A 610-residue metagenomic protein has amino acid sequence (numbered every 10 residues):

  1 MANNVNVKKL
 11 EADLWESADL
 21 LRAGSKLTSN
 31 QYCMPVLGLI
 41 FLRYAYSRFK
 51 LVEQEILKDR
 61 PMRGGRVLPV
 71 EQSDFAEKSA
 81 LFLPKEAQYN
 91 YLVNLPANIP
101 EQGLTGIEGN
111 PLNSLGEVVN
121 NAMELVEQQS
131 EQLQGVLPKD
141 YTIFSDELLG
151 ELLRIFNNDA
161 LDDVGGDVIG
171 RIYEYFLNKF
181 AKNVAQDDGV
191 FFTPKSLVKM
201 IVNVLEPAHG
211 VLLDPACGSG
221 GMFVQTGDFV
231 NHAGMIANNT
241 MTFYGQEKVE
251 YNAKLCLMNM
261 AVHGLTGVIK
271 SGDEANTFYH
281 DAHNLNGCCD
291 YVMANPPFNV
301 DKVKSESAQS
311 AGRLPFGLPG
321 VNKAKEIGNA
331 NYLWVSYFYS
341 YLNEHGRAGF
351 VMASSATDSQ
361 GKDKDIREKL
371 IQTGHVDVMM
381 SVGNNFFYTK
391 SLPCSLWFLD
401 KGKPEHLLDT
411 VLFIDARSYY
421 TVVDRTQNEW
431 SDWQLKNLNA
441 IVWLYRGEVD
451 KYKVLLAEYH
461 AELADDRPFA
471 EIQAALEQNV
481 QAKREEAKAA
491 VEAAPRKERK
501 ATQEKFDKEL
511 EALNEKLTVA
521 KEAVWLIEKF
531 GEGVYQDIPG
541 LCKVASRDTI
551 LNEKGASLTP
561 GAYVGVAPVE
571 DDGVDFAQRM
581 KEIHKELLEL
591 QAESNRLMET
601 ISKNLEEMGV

Functional and structural regions predicted by a protein language model:
M1-A208, V268-H283, S381-N384, L407-D415 (+1 more regions): Non-catalytic, mostly N-terminal accessory regions of nucleic-acid modification and defense proteins
V5, K9-A12, D167, R171 (+19 more regions): Generic recognition of stable, solvent-exposed alpha-helical segments in well-folded globular domains
K26, V303-N329, S354-K362, G383-T389 (+2 more regions): Short, contiguous acidic/charged loop-to-helix segments that flank catalytic cores in large enzymes
S29-Y44, I201, A253, K323-L399: Conserved Class I SAM-dependent methyltransferase catalytic core
Y32, C288-C289, A311, N329-A330 (+8 more regions): Active-site lining segments that contact anionic ligands and/or coordinate catalytic metals
T142, D162, G245-V249, Y291 (+4 more regions): Hydrophobic alpha-helical scaffolding
D187-A294, N299-S310, P315-V321, Y332 (+4 more regions): Conserved S-adenosyl-L-methionine
H375-V376, F386-D450: C-terminal, active-site-flanking charged/polar segments
